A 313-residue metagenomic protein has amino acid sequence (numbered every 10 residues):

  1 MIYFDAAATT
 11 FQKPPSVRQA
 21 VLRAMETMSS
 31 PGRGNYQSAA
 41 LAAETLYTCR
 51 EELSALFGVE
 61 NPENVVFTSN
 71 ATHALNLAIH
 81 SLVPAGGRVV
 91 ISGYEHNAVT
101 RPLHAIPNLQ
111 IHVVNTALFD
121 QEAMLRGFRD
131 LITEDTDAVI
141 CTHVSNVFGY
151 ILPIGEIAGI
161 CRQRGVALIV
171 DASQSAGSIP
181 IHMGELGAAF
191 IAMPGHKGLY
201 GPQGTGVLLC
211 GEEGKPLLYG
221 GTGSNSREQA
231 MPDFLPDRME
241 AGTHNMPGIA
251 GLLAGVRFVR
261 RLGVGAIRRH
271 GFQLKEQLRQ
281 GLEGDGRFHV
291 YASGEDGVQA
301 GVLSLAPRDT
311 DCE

Functional and structural regions predicted by a protein language model:
M1-E313: Pyridoxal 5′-phosphate
